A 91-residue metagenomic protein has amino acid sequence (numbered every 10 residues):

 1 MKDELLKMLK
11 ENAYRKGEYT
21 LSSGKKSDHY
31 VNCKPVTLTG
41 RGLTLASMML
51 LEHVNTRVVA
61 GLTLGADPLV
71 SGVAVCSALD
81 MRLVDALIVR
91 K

Functional and structural regions predicted by a protein language model:
M1-V54: Active-site-facing substrate-recognition patch
G24, V59, A86: Conserved hydrophobic/aromatic pocket- or pore-lining residues that grip, position, or stack substrates in active sites
S27, L64, P68, V75: Short, flexible micro-motifs
C33-K34, L62-T63, V89-K91: Fold-independent oxyanion-binding glycine-rich loops and adjacent beta-strand/coil segments at enzyme active sites
V54-N55, R82: Residue-level preference for short coil/turn positions at secondary-structure junctions
T56-G65: Short glycine-rich phosphate-binding loop at a beta-alpha junction
L69-K91: Short, glycine/charge-rich flexible loops or terminal/linker lids adjacent to PRPP-binding catalytic cores
